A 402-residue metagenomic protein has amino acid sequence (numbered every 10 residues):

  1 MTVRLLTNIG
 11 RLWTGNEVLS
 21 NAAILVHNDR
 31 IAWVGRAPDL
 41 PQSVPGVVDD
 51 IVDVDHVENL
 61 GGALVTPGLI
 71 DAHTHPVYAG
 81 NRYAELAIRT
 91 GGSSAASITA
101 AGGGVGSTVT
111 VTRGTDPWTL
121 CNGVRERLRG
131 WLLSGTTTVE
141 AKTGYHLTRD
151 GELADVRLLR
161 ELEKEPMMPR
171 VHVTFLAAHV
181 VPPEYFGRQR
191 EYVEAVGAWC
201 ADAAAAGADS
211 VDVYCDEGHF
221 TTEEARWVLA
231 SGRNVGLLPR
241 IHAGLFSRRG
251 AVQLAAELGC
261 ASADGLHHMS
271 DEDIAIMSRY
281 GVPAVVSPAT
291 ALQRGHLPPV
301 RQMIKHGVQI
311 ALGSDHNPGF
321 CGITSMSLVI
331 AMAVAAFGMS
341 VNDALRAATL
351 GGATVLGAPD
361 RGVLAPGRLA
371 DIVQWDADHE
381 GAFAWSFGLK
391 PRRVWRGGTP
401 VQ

Functional and structural regions predicted by a protein language model:
M1-G46: N-terminal metal-binding scaffold of metallo-dependent hydrolase/deaminase domains
I9-G10, I24, D29, G62 (+14 more regions): Divalent metal-coordination and catalytic microenvironments
E17-S20, V52, F387-L389: Short, small/polar residue-rich loop motifs at catalytic or cofactor-binding pockets
P41-S43, H379-W385: Short, Lys/Arg- and Gly-enriched loop/turn segments at beta-strand edges
I51, H56, L60-G123: Metal-associated gating/positioning segment near the N- to mid-region
G106-R125, R129, T137-R249: Metal-coordinating catalytic core of metallo-dependent amide/deamination hydrolases
L237-P239, S247-V363, W375-H379, V401-Q402: Active-site-adjacent C-terminal substructures of enzyme catalytic domains
P391-Q402: Short peripheral tails and domain-boundary helices/loops at the edges of structured domains
